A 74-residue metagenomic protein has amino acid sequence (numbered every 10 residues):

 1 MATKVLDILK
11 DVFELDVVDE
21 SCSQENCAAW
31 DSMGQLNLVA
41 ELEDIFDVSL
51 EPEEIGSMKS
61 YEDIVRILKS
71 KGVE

Functional and structural regions predicted by a protein language model:
M1-V17, K69-E74: Thiotemplate assembly-line natural product biosynthesis machinery
M1-V5, E25-D31: Phosphate-binding glycine-rich loops and adjacent basic patches that engage nucleotide phosphates, nucleic-acid
D11-A29, I45-S57: Phosphopantetheine carrier-protein modules
A29-V39, K59-Y61: Amphipathic alpha-helical interaction surfaces in cytosolic regulatory modules
V48-E74: C-terminal structural segments of small proteins and small subunits
